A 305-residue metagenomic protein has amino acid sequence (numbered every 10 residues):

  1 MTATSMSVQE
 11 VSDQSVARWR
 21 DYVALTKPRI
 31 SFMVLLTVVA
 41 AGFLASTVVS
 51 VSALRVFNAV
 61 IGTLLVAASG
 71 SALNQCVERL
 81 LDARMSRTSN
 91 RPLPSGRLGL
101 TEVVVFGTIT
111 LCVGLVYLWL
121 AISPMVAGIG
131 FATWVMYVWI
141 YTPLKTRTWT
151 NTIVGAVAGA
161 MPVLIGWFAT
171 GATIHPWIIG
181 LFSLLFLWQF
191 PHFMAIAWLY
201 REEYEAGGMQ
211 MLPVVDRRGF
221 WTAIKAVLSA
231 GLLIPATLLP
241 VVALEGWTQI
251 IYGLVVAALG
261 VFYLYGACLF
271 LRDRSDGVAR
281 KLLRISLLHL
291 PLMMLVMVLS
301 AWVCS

Functional and structural regions predicted by a protein language model:
T2-A17, V77-L98, P191-W221: Cytosolic, membrane-interface loops and tails of multi-pass inner-membrane proteins
K27-L44, V157-A160: The first (N-terminal) embedded transmembrane alpha-helix
L36-L44, V48-R79, R87, L111 (+2 more regions): Membrane-embedded alpha-helical segments that form the functional core of polytopic membrane enzymes, especially those
F43-I61, V113-G128, V163-F186, A236-I251 (+1 more regions): Helix-coil boundary and interhelical linker segments in multi-pass alpha-helical membrane proteins
L65-A72, V135-P143, L184-R201, I234 (+1 more regions): Transmembrane alpha-helical segments that form the membrane-embedded catalytic/substrate-channel core of multi-pass
R79, R87-A127, R217-V242: Multi-pass membrane catalytic core of lipid/isoprenoid biosynthesis enzymes
L100-T170: Intramembrane alpha-helical segments
W221-T222, L264-L292: Interfacial loop-to-transmembrane junctions
